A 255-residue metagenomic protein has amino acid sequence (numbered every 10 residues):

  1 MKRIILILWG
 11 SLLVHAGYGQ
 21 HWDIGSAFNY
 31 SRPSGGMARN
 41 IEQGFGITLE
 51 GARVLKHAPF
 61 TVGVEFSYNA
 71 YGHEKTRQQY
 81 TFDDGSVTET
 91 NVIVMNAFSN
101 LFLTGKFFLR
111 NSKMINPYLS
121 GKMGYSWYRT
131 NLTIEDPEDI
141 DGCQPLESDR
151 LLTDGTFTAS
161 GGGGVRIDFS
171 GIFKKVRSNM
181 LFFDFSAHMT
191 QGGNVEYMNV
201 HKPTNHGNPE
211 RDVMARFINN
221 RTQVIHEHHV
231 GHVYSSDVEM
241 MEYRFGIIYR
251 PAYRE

Functional and structural regions predicted by a protein language model:
Y18-H21, V54-T61, R110-N116, F169-F183 (+1 more regions): Short loop/turn motifs that connect adjacent beta-strands in outer-membrane beta-barrel proteins
Y18-K56, T61, I225, E242-E255: Short glycine/proline- and aromatic-enriched beta-strand/turn motifs that initiate or cap beta-hairpins
S26-Y30, I47-R53, V64-F66, L101-F107 (+4 more regions): Residues on the lipid-exposed face of transmembrane beta-strands in outer-membrane beta-barrel proteins
Y30-S34, D84-E89, D141-D149, I225-G231: Extracytoplasmic loops and strand-loop junctions of Gram-negative outer membrane beta-barrel proteins
S31-P33, S67-H73, G124-T130, H188-N194 (+1 more regions): Structural signature of outer-membrane beta-barrel domains
A38-Q43, N91-A97, S148-G155, Y234-E239: Replace "Gram-negative outer membrane beta-barrel proteins" with "bacterial and organellar outer membrane beta-barrel
R53-Q144, L152, T156-A159: Gram-negative (and chloroplast) outer-membrane scaffold detector with strong preference for beta-barrel transmembrane
R166-E255: Predominantly the C-terminal beta-signal and adjacent terminal strand-loop region of outer-membrane beta-barrel
